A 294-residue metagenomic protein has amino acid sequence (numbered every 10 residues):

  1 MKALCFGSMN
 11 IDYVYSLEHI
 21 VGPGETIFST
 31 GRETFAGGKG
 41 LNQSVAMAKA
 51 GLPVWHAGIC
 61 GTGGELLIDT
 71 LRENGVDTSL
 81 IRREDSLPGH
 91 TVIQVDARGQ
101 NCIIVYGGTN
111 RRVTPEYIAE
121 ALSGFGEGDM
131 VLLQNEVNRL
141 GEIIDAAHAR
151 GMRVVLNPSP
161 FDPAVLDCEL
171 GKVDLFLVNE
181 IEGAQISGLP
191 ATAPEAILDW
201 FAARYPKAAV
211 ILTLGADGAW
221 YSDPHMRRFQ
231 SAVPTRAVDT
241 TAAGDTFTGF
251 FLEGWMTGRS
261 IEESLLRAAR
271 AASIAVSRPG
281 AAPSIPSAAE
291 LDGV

Functional and structural regions predicted by a protein language model:
M1-M9, D69-R83, V95-R228: Ribokinase/PfkB-type carbohydrate-kinase core domain
M1-P23: Positively charged, low-complexity intrinsically disordered leader regions
A3, P23-H90, G293-V294: Substrate-binding N-lobe of the ribokinase-like
I20-S29, L177-N179, R228-S231: Short glycine/proline- and charge-enriched loop/turn segments that cap or connect secondary-structure elements
Q43, E142-D145, A271: Aromatic/hydrophobic pocket-lining residues that form π-stacking "cages" and hydrophobic walls in ligand
A46, T70, A146, F250 (+1 more regions): Rossmann-fold NAD(P)-dependent oxidoreductase module
M47, N179, G244: Short, conserved phosphate/pyrophosphate- and ester-handling motifs at nucleotide-, phospho-/glycolipid
P163, P194-V294: Conserved phosphate-binding/catalytic region of the ribokinase-like
